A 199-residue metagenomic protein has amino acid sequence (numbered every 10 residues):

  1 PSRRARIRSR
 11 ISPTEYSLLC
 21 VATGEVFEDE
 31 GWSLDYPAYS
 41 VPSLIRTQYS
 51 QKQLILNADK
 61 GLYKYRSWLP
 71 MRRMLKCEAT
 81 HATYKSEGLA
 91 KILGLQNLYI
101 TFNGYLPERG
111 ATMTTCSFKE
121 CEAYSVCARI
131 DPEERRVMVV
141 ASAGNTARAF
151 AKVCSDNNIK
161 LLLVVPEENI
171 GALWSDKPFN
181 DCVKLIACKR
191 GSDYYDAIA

Functional and structural regions predicted by a protein language model:
P1-A199: PLP-dependent amino-acid enzyme catalytic core
